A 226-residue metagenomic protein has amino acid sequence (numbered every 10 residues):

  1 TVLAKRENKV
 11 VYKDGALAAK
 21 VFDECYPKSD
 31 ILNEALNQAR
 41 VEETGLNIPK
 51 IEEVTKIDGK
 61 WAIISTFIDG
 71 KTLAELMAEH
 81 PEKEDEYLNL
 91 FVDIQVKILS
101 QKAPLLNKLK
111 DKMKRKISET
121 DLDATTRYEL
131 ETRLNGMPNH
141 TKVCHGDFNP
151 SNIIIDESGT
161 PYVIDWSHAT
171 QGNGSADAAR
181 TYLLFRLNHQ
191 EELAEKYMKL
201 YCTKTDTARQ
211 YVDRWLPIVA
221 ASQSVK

Functional and structural regions predicted by a protein language model:
A4-L32, A39: ATP-binding glycine-rich loop module of kinase domains
E42-E53: Conserved HxN/HPN-centered segment at the entrance to the catalytic loop of eukaryotic protein kinase-like domains
D58-T72: Conserved short submotifs of the Hanks-type protein kinase catalytic core that shape the nucleotide-binding pocket
L73-E82: AlphaC helix of the protein kinase catalytic domain
P81-K110: Internal "kinase-insert"/substrate-recognition segments embedded within catalytic cores of ATP-dependent enzymes
S100-G146, I154-E157, Y162: An alpha-helical support segment within catalytic cores of ATP-dependent transferases
D165-A169: Activation of the activation-loop gatekeeper triad in protein kinase-fold domains
R180-K226: Helix-rich C-terminal or lid/interface subdomains of diverse kinases
